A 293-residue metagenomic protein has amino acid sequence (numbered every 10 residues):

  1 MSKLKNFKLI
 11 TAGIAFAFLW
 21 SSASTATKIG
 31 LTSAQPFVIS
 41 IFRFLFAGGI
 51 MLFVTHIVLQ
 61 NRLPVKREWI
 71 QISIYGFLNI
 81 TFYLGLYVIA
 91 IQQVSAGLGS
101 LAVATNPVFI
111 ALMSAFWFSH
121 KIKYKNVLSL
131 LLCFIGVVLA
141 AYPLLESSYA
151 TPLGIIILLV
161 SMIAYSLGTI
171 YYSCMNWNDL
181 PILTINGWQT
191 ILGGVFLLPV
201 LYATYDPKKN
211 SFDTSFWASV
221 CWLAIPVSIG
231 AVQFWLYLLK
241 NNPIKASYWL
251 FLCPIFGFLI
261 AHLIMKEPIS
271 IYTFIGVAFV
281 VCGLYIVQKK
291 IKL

Functional and structural regions predicted by a protein language model:
M1-V38, S148-C174, V195-F196: Glycine-/small-residue-enriched transmembrane alpha-helix faces in small-molecule transporters and effluxers
F18, S22, A26-I29, S33 (+6 more regions): Membrane-interface helix-cap regions at the ends of transmembrane helices in multi-pass membrane proteins
L19, A23-S24, L52-V103, L139 (+1 more regions): Specific transmembrane alpha-helical segments of multi-pass solute transporters/efflux pumps, especially DMT/EamA
S21, T25, G76-T81, G85 (+5 more regions): Hydrophobic/small/kink-forming positions within alpha-helical transmembrane segments of polytopic membrane proteins
V38-G49, Y87-K121, N126, S161 (+1 more regions): Specific alpha-helical transmembrane segments that line the substrate/conduction pathway and gating interfaces
F42, I80, L84, L98-T105 (+2 more regions): Helix-helix packing/entry segments at the starts of transmembrane helices
M51, I110-L112, F116, S147-Y205: Transmembrane alpha-helical segments that form core, pore/gating elements of small-molecule transporters/exporters
M51, S73, M113, I122-L144 (+5 more regions): Hydrophobic transmembrane alpha-helices of multi-pass small-molecule transport proteins
